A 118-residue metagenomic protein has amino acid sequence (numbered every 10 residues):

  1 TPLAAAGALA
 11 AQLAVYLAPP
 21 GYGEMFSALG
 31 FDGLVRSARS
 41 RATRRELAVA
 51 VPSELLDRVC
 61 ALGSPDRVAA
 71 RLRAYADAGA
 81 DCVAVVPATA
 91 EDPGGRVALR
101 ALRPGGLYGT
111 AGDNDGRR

Functional and structural regions predicted by a protein language model:
T1-D77, T110-D113: An alpha-helical appendage that flanks or caps ligand/catalytic pockets
D57, D81-V86: Hydrophobic faces of well-ordered beta-strands that scaffold small-molecule active sites in alpha/beta enzyme cores
L62, V85-P93: Short, flexible active-site recognition loops that position polar ligands and cofactors
E91-G112: C-terminal helical cap(s) of enzyme catalytic domains, especially alpha/beta-barrels
R117-R118: Basic polycationic patches enriched in arginine
